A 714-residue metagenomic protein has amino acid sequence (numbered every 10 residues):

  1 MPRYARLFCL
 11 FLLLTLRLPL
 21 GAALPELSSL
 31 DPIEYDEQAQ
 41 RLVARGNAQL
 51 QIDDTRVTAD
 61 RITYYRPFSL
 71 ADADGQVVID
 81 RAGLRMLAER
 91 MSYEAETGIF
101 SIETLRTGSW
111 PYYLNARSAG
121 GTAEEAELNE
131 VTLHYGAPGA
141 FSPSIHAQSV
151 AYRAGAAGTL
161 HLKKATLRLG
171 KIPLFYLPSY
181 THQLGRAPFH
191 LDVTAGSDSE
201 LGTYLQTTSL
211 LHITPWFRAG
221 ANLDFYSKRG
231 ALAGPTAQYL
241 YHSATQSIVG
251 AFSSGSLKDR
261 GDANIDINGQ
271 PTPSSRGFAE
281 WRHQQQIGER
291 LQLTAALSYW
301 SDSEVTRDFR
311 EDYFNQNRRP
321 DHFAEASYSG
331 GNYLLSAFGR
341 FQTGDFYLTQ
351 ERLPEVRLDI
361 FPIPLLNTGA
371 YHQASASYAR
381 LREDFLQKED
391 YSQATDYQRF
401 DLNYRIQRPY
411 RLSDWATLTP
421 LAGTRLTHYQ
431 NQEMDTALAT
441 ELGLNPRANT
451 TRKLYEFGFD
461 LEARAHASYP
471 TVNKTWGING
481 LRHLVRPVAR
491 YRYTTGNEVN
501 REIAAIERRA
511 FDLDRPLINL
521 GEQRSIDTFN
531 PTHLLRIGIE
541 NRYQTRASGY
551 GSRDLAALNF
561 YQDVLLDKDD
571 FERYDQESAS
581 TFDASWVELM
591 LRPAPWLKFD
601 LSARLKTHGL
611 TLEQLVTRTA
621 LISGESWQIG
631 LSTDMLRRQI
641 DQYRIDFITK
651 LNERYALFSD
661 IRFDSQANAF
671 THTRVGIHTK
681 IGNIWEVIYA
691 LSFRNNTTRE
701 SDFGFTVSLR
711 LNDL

Functional and structural regions predicted by a protein language model:
M1-F8: Bacterial N-terminal signal peptides that target proteins for export
F8-R17: Bacterial N-terminal signal peptides
L20-A23: Boundary at the C-terminal end of the N-terminal hydrophobic targeting segment
S29, R45-R61, D74-A88, E103-Y112 (+1 more regions): Interaction modules related to DNA damage response and DNA replication/repair
Q38-A39, W216: Long, distal/terminal scaffolding or interaction modules with repetitive or compositionally biased sequence
L87-I99, T107-H134, P138-L714: Outer-membrane beta-barrel proteins and related beta-barrel translocases across Gram-negative bacteria
